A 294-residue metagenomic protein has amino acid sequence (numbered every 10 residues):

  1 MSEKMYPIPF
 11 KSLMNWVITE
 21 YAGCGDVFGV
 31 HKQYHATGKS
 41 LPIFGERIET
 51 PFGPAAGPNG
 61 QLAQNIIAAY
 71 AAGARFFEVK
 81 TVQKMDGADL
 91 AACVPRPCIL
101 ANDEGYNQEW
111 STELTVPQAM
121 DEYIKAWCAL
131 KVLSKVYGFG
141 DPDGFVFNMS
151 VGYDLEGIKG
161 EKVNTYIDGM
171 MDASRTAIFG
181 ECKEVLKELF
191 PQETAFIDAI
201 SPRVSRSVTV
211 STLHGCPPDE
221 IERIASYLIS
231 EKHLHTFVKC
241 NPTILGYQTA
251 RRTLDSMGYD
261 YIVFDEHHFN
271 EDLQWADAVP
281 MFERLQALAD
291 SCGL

Functional and structural regions predicted by a protein language model:
S2-M5, S12-H31, A36, A56-P58 (+1 more regions): Active-site entrance/lid segments in N-terminal catalytic domains of soluble metabolic enzymes
Q33-G53: N-terminal amphipathic alpha-helix/helix-capping segment at the start of soluble metabolic enzymes
